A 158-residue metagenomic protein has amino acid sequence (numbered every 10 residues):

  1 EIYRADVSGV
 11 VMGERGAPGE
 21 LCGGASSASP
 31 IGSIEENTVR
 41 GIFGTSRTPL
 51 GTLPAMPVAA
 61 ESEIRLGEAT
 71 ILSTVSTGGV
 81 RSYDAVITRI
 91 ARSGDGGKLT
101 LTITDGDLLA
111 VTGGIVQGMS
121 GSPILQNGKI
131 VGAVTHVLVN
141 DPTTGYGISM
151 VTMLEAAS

Functional and structural regions predicted by a protein language model:
E1-S158: C-terminal recognition in membrane/secretory proteostasis and scaffolding
